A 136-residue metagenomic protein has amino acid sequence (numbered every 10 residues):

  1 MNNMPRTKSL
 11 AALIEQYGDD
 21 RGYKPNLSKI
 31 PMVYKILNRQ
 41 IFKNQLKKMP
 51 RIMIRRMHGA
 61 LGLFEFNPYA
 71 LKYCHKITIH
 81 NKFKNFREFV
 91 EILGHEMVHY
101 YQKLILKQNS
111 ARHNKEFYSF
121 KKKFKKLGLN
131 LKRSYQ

Functional and structural regions predicted by a protein language model:
M1-E91, Y100-Q136: Active-site-proximal or metal-binding-adjacent scaffold patches in catalytic folds
E96: Walker B catalytic acidic pair
